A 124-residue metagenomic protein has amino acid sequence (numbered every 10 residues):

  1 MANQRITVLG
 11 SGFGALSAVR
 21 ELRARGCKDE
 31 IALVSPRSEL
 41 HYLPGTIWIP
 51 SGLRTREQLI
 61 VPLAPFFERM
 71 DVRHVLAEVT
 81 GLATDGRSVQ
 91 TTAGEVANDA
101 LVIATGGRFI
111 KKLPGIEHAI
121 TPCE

Functional and structural regions predicted by a protein language model:
M1-N3, R69-E124: FAD-binding core/adjacent interface of flavoenzyme oxidoreductases
A2-R73: Beta1-alpha1 glycine-rich phosphate/pyrophosphate-binding loop at the start of Rossmann-like nucleotide-binding domains
